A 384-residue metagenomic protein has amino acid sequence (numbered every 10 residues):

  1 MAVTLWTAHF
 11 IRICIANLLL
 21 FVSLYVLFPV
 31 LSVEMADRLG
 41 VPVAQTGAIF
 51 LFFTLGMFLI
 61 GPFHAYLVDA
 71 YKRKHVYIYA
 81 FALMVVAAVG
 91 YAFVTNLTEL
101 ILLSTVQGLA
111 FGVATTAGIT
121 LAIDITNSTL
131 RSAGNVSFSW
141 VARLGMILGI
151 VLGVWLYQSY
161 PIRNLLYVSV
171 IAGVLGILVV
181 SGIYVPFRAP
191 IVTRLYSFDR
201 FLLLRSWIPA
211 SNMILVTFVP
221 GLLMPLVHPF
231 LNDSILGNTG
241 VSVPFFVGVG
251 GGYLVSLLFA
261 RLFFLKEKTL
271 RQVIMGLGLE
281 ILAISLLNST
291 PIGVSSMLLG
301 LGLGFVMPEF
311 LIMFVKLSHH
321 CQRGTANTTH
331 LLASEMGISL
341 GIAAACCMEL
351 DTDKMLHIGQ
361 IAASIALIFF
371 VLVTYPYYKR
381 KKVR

Functional and structural regions predicted by a protein language model:
T4-G47, T54, I208, N212 (+1 more regions): Helix-loop boundary and gating motifs at the non-cytosolic
M57-L59, G240-L265: Transmembrane alpha-helices of Major Facilitator/SLC transporters
L59-T95: Conserved MFS/SLC helix-loop-helix module at the cytosolic interface between two early adjacent transmembrane helices
L103-V141: Cytoplasmic helix-loop-helix junction between adjacent transmembrane helices in 12-TM secondary transporters
T129-Y184, F230: Helix-loop-helix hairpin linking two adjacent transmembrane segments in secondary transporters
N164-G182, L356-Y377: Symmetry-related core transmembrane helices of the 12-TM Major Facilitator Superfamily/SLC fold
E267-F310: C-terminal transmembrane helical hairpin of 12-TM major facilitator-type secondary transporters
M313-D353: A late C-terminal transmembrane helix in Major Facilitator Superfamily
